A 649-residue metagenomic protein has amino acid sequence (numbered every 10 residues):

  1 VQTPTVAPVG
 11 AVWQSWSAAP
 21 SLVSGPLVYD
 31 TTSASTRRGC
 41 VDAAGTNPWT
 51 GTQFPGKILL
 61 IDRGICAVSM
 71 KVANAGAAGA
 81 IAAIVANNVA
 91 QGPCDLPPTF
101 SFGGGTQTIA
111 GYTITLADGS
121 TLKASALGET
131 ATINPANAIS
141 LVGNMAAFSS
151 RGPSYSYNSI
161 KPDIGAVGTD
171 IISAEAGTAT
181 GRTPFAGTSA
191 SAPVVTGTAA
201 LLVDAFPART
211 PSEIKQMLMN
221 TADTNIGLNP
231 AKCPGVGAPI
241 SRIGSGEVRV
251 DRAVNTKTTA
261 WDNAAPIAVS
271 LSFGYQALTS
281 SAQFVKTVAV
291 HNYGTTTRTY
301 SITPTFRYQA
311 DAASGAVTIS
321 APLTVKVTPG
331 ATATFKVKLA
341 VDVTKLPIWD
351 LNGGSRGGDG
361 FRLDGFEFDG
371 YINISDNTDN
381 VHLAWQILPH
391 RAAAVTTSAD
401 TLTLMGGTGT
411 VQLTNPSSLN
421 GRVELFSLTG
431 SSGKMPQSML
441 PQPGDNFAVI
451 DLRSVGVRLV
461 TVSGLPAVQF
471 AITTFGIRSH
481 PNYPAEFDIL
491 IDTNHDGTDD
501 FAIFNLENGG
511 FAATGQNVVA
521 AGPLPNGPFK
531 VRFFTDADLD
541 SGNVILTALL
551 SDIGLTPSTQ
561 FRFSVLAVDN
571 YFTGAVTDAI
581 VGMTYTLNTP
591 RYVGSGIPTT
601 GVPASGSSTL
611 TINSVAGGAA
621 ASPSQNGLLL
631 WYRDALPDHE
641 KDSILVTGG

Functional and structural regions predicted by a protein language model:
V1-P162, A166, A174-A176, I240: Structured lumen-facing ectodomains of secretory-pathway proteins
V68-S101, G165-K232: Hydrolase catalytic cores
Q107-S125, I164, D204-A282, Y293 (+1 more regions): C-terminal subdomain of the subtilisin-like protease fold in secreted/lumenal serine endopeptidases
N144-S150, V250-G294, A321-V325, N352-G365 (+1 more regions): Beta-sheet-dominated interaction scaffolds and their linkers
Y293-S314, L388-H390, D488-T493: Short acidic, flexible loop segments centered on an aromatic residue
G315-D359: Intrinsically disordered, low-complexity Pro/Gly/Ser/Thr-rich segments with frequent PxxP/GP/PP motifs and embedded
V343-A394: Terminal connector regions
G407-G649: Surface-exposed extracytoplasmic segments
